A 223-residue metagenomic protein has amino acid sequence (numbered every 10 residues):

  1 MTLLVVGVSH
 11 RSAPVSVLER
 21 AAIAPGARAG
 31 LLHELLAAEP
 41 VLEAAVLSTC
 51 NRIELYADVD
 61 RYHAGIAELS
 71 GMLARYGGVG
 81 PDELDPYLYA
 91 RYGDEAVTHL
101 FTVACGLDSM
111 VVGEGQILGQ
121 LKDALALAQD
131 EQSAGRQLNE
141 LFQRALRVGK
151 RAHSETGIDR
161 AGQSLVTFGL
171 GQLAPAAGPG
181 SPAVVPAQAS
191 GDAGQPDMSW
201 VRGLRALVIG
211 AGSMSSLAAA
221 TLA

Functional and structural regions predicted by a protein language model:
M1-S109: A glycine-rich (often HGG/GG-containing) alpha/beta subdomain
E83-L204: Glycine/serine-rich phosphate-binding loop and adjoining beta1-alpha1 elements at the start of nucleotide-handling
A206-V208: Hydrophobic Val/Ile/Leu positions in short beta-strands of Rossmann-like dinucleotide-binding domains
M214: Hydrophobic/small residue at the entry helix of a nucleotide-binding pocket
L217: Phosphate- and divalent-cation-binding pockets in alpha/beta enzyme and binding domains that engage nucleotide-derived
A220-L222: Conserved SAM-binding loop of SAM-dependent methyltransferases across substrates and taxa, primarily the Class I
